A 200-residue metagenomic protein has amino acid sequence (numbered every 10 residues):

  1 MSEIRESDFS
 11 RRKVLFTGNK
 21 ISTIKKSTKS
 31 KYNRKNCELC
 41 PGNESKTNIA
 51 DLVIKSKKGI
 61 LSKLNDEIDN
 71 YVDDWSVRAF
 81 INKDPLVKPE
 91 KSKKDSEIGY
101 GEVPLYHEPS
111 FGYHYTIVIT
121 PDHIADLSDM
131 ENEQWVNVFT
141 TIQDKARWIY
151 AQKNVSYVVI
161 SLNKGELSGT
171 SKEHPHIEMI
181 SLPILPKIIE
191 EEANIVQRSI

Functional and structural regions predicted by a protein language model:
M1-K172, I180-I200: Active-site microenvironments that recognize anionic phosphate/pyrophosphate groups
H176: Catalytic-core segment of enzymes that process non-peptidic bonds
